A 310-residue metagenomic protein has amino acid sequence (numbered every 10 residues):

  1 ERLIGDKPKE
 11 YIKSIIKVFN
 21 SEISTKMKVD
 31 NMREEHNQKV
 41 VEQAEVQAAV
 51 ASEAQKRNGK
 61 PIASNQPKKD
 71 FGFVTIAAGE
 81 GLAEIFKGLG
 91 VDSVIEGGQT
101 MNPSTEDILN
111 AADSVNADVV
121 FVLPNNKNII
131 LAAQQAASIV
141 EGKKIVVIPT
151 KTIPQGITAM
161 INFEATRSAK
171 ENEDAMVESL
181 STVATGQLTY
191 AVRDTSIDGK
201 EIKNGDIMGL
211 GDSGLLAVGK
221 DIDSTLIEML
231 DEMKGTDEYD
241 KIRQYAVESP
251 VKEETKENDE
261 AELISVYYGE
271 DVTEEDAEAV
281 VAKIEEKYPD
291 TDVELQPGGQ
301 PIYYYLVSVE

Functional and structural regions predicted by a protein language model:
E1-E310: N-terminal loops that bind phosphate or other acidic moieties and the adjacent beta-alpha structural core
